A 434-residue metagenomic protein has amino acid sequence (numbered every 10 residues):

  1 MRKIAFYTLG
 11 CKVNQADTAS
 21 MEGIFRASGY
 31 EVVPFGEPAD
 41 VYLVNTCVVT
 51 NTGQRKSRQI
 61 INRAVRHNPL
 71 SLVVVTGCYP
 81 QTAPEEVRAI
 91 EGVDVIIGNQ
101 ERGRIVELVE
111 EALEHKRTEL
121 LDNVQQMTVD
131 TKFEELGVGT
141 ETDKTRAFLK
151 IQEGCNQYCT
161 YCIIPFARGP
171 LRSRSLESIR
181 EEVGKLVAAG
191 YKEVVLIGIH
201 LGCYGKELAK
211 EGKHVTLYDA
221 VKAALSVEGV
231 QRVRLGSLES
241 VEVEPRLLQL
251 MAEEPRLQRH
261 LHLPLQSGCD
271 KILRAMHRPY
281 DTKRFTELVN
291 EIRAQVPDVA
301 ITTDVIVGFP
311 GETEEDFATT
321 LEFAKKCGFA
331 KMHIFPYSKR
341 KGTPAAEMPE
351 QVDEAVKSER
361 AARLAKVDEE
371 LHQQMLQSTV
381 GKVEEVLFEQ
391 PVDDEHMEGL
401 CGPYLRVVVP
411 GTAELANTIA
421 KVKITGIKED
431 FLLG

Functional and structural regions predicted by a protein language model:
M1-Y204, T216, R246, L257 (+7 more regions): Proteins enriched for Cys/Gly/acidic motifs involved in redox and nucleic-acid/cofactor modification
V48-V49, R168, L208-G212, R274-Y280 (+1 more regions): Short glycine-enriched, charge-decorated loop/helix-capping segments at active-site entrances that position
V73-V74, T82-A83, A188-E314: Conserved SAM/AdoMet-binding glycine-rich loop
G103, Q157, G169, G202 (+5 more regions): Glycine-centered loop/turn positions within well-structured domains that cap or flank conserved ligand/cofactor-binding
G139-T140, Q249-E253, L265, L376-S378 (+2 more regions): Replace "in large, NTP-powered and nucleic-acid-processing enzymes" with "in large, NTP-powered factors and other
T142-T145, C155-Q157, L257, S267 (+5 more regions): Short flexible coil/turn linkers enriched for glycine and charged/polar residues that connect secondary-structure
L263, D304, A324, M332 (+3 more regions): Hydrophobic, well-ordered secondary-structure elements that form the walls of internal hydrophobic environments
E347-G434: Terminal RNA-binding accessory module
